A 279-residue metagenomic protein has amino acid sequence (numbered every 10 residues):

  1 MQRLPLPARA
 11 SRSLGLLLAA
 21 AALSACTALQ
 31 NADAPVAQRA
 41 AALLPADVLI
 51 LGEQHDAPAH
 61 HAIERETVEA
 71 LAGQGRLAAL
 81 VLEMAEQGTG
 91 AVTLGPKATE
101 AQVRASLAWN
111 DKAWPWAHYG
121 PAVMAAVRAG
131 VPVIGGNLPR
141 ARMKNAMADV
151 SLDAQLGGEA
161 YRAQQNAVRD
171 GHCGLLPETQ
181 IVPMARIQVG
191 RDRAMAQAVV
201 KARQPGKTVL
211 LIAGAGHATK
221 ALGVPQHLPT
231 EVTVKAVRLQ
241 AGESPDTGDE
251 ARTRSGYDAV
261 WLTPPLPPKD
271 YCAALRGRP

Functional and structural regions predicted by a protein language model:
Q2-G15: Bacterial N-terminal signal peptides that target proteins for export
L4-P5, L18, A22-A46: N- or domain-start disorder-to-order transition segments that initiate the globular core
Q38-G73: Zymogen propeptides
Q54-A57, A85-T89, P139-M143, A215-T219 (+1 more regions): Solvent-exposed loop/turn segments at secondary-structure junctions within structured extracellular/periplasmic domains
A57-H61, L77-A79, Q87-L94: Membrane-embedded segments
A79-A85, A236-Q240: Short internal beta-strands
A91-Q204: A substrate-binding/cap region within the structured catalytic cores of diverse enzymes
A194, R203, H217-P279: C-terminal regions of proteins
